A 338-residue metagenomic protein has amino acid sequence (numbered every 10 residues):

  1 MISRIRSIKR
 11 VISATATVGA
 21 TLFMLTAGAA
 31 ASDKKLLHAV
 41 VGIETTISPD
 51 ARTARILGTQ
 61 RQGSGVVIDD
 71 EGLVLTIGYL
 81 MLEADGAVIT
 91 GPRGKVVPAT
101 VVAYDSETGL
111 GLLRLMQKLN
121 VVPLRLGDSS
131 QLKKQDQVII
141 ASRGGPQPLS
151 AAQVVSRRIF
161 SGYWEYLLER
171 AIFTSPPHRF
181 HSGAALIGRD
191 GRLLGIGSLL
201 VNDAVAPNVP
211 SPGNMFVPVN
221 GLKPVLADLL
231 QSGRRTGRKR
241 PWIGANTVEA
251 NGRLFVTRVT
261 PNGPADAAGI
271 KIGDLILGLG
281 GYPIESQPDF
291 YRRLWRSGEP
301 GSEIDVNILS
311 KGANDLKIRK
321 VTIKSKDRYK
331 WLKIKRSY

Functional and structural regions predicted by a protein language model:
A27-Y79, G86, K133-V138, A227-D228 (+2 more regions): N-terminal activation segment of mature serine protease catalytic domains
A30-D33, V121, R189, L193-A250 (+2 more regions): C-terminal cap/linker of serine protease catalytic domains
S48-P49, D69-L149, A171, P176 (+5 more regions): Conserved active-site neighborhood of the chymotrypsin/trypsin-like protease fold
P49-R55, A84-G86, V121, S142-Q153 (+3 more regions): Active-site loop architecture of trypsin-fold serine endopeptidases
D50-G58, V102-G109, R157-I172, V205-V209 (+2 more regions): Gly/Ser-enriched beta-turn/beta-hairpin loop segments
E71-T76, D190-L194, A265-P288: Conserved PDZ fold ligand-binding element
T100, A227-R234, K271, L277-L279 (+1 more regions): PDZ-domain C-terminal substructure recognizer with occasional recognition of PDZ-binding tails
H181-A185, T260-G278, R293: PDZ/PDZ-like domain micro-motif
